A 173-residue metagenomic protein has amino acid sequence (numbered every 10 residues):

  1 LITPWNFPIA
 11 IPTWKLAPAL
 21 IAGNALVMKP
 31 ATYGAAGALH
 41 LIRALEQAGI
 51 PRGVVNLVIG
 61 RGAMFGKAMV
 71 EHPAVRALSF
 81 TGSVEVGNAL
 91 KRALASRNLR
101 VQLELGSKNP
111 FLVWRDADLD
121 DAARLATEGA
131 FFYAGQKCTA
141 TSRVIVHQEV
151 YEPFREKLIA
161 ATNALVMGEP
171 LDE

Functional and structural regions predicted by a protein language model:
L1-D121: Rossmann-like NAD(P) dinucleotide-binding subdomain of oxidoreductase/dehydrogenase enzymes
E71, A77, E85-E173: ALDH superfamily catalytic-core signature
